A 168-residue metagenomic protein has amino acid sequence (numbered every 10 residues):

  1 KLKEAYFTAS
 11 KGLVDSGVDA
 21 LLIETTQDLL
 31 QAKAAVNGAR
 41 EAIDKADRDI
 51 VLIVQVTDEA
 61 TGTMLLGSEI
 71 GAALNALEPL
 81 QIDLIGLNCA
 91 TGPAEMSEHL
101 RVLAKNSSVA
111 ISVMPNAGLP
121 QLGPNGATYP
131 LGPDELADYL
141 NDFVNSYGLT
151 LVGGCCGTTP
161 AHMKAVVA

Functional and structural regions predicted by a protein language model:
K1-A168: Domain-level signal for soluble alpha/beta catalytic cores
